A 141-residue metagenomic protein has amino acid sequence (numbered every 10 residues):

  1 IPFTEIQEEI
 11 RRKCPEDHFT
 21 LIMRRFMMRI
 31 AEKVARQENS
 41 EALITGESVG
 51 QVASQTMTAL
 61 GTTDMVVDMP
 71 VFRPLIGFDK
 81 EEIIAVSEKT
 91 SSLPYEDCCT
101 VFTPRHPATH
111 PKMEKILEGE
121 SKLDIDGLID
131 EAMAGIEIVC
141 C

Functional and structural regions predicted by a protein language model:
I1-F3, S48-V49, T100-P107: A glycine-rich phosphate-binding loop feature that marks nucleotide/adenosyl-phosphate handling sites
P2, R11, I76-D79, T109-S121: General structural signal for secondary-structure boundaries
F3-E8, R12-T90, L128-E137: Active-site adenylate/phosphate-handling loop in enzymes that bind or generate adenylated species
L93-C141: The feature marks non-catalytic terminal segments
